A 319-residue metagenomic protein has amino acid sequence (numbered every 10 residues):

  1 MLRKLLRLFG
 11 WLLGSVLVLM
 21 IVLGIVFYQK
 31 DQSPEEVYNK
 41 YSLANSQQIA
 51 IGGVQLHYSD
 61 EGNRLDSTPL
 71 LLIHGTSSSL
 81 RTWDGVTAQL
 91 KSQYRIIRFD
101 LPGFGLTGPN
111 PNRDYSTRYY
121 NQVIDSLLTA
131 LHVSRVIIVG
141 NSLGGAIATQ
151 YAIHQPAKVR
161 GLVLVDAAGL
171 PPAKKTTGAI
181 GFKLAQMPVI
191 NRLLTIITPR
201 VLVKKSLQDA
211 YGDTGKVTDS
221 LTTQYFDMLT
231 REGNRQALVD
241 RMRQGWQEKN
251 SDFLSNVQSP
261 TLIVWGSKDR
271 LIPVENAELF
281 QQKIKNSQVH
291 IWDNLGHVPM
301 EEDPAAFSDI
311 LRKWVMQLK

Functional and structural regions predicted by a protein language model:
M1-T68, Q93-Y94, S134, M316-K319: Alpha/beta-hydrolase fold catalytic core
Y28-Q29, E36-V37, K175-A179, T195-N256: Conserved alpha/beta-hydrolase catalytic His-Asp/Glu region
I51-G53, S59-E61, L101-V139: Active-site loop/oxyanion-hole signature of alpha/beta-hydrolase fold enzymes
E61-L106: Conserved HGGG/HGGXW glycine-rich cap/lid loop of the alpha/beta-hydrolase fold
I153, V163-N191: Flexible "cap/lid" loop of the alpha/beta hydrolase fold
V257, I263-W265: Short beta-strand/loop motif that positions the catalytic acidic residue of the alpha/beta-hydrolase fold
K268-I272: Acidic catalytic loop of the alpha/beta-hydrolase fold
S287-K319: Catalytic active-site module of serine/aspartate enzymes centered on a nucleophile-bearing elbow/loop
